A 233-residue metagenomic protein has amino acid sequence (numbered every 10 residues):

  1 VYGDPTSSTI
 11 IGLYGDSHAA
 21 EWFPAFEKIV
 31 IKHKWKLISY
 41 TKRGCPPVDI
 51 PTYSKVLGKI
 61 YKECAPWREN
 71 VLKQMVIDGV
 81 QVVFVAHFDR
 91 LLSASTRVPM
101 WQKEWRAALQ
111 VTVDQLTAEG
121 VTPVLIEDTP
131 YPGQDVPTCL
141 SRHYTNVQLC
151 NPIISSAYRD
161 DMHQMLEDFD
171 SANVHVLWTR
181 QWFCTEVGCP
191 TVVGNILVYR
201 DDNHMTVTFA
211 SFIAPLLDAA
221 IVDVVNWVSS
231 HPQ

Functional and structural regions predicted by a protein language model:
V1-Q233: Extracellular glycan-modifying ectodomains
